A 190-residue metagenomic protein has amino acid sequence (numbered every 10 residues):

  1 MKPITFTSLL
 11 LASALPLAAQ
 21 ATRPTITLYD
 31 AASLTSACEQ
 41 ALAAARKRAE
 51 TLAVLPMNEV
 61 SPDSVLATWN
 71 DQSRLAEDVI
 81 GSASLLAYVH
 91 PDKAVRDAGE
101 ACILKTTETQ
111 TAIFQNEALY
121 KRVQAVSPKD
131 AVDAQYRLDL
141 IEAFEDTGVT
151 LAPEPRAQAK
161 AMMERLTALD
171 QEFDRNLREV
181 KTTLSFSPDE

Functional and structural regions predicted by a protein language model:
M1-I4: Positively charged n-region of N-terminal signal peptides that target proteins for export
T7-P16: Bacterial N-terminal signal peptides
A19-E190: Zn2+-dependent metallopeptidase catalytic domains
